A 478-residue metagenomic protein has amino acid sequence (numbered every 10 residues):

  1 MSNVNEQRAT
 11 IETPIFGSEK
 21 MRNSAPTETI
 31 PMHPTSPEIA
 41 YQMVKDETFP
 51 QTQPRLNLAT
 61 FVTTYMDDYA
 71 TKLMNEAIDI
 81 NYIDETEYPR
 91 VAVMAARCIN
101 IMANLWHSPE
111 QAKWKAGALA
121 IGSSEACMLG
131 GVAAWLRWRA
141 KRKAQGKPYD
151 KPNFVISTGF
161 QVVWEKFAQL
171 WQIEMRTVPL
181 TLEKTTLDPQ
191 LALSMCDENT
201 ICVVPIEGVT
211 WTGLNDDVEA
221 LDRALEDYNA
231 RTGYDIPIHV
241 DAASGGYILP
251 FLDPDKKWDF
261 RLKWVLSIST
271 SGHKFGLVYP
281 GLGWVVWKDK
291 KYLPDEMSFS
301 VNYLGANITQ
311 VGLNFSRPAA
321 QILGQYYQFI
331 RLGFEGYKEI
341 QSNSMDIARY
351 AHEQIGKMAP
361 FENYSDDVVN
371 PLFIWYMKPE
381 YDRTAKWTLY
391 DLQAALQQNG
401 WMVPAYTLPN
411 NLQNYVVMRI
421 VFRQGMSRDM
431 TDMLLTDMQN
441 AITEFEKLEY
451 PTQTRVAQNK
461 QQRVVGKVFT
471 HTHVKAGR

Functional and structural regions predicted by a protein language model:
M1-Q111, V132, W138, R142 (+1 more regions): Non-catalytic terminal extensions of PLP-dependent enzymes
S2, Q7-P14, A118-F299, L304-N307: Conserved PLP-enzyme active-site core in the AAT-like
P26, A59, Y82-E87, K113-G122 (+2 more regions): A short glycine/serine-rich beta->alpha loop
R90, L119-A126, I156, F160 (+4 more regions): Secondary-structure capping and boundary motifs in well-ordered enzyme cores
A95-A103, F160-W164, D188-C196, N314-Q321 (+2 more regions): Structured alpha-helical segments in the cores of large, soluble enzyme domains
G159-Q161, L182-E183, G208-T210, G245 (+11 more regions): Short, glycine-/Ser/Thr-/acidic-enriched flexible segments
T177-E183, R231-D241, M297-S300, G312 (+2 more regions): A generic structural motif
F251-P254, W258-N370, Y376-Y381: Active-site C-terminal subdomain of aminotransferase-like
